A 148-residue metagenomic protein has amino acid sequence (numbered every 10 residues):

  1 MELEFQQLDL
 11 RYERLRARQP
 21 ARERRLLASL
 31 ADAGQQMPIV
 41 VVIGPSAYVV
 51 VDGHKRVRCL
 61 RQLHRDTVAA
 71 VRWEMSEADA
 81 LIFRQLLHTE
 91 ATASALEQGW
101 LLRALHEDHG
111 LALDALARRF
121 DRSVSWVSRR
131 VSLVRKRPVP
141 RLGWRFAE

Functional and structural regions predicted by a protein language model:
M1-W73: Short, charged/polar connector segments at secondary-structure boundaries
L15-A17, R58-K136, W144-R145: Amphipathic, charge-rich alpha-helical segments that serve as recognition/docking helices
Q36-V41, S128, R135-V139, E148: Short, proline-centered helix/strand-breaking motifs
